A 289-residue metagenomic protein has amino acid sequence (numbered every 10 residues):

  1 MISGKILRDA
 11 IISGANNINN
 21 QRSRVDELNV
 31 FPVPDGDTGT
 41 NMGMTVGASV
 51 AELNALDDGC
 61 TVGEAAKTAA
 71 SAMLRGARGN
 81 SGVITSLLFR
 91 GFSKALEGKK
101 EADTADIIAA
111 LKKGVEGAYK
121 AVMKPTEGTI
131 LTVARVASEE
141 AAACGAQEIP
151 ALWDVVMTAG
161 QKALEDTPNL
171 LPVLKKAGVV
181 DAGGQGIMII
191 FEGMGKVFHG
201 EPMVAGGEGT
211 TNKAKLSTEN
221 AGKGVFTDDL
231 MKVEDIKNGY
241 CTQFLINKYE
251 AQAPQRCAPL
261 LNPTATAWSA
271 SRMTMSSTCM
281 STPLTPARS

Functional and structural regions predicted by a protein language model:
M1-S289: N-terminal loops that bind phosphate or other acidic moieties and the adjacent beta-alpha structural core
